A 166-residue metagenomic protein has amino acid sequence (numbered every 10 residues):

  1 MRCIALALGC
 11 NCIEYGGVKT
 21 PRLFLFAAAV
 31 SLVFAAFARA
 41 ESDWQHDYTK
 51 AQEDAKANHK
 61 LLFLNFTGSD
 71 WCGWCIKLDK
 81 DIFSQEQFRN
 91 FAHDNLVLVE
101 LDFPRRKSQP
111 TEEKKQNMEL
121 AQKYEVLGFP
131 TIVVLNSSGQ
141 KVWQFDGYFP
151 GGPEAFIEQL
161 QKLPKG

Functional and structural regions predicted by a protein language model:
C3, C10-C12: Cysteine-centered motifs
C12, G16-F26: Bacterial N-terminal signal peptides that target proteins for export
F26-A35: Bacterial N-terminal signal peptides
W44-L62, A92: A short beta-strand-turn-helix
W44-Q45, F88-K114: Thiol-based oxidoreductase modules, predominantly thioredoxin-like and allied folds used for disulfide exchange
N58-C72: Short active-site neighborhood of thiol/selenol oxidoreductases, capturing the structured segment around
C75-F91: Typically the conserved alpha-helix immediately C-terminal to a functionally engaged Cys/Sec in thioredoxin-like
K123, L127-G166: Non-catalytic, surface beta->alpha helical segment in thiol-disulfide oxidoreductase systems
